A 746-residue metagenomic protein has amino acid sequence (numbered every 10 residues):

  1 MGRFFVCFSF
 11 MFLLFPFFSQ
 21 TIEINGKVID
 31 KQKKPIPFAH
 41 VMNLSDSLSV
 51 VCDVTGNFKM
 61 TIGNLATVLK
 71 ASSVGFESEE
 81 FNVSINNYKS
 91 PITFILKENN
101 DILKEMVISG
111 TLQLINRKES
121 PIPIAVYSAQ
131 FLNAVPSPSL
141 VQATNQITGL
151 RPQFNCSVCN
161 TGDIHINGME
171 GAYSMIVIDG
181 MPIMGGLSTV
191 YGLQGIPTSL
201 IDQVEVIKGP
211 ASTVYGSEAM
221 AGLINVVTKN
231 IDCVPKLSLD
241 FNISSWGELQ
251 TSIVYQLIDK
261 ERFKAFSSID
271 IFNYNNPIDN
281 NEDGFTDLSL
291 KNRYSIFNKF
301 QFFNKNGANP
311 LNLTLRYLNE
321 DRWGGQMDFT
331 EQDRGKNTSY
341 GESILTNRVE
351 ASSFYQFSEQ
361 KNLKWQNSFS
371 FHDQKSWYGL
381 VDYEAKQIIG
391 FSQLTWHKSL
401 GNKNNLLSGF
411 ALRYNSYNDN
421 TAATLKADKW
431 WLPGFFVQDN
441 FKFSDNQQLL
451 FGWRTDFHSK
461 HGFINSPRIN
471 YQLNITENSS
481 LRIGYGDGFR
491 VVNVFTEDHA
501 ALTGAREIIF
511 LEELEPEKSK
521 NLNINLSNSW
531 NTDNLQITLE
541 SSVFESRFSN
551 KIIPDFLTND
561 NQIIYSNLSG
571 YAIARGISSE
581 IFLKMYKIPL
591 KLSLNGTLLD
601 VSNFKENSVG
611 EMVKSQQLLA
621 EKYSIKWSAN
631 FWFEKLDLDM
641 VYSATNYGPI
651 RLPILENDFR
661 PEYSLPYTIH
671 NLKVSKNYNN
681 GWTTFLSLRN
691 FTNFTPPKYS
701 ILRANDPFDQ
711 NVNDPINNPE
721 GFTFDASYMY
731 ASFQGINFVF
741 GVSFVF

Functional and structural regions predicted by a protein language model:
I29-K31, H40-L44, S72-F76, Y88-N133 (+1 more regions): Short, acidic, small-residue-rich periplasmic hinge/interaction motif at the N-terminus of Gram-negative outer-membrane
F58-T61, H165, M181-K208, I296 (+1 more regions): Short acidic/polar hinge/loop motifs at secondary-structure boundaries that mediate gating or recognition
S90-I95, L140-A143, G162-H165, G192-P197 (+4 more regions): N-terminal periplasmic accessory domains that precede and gate Gram-negative outer-membrane beta-barrel machines
I124, V141-G185, D202: Extracytoplasmic beta-strand/coil segments of soluble accessory domains associated with Gram-negative outer-membrane
Y274-S295, F303-L363, F369-I389, N713-D714: Flexible loop and strand-edge segments within Gram-negative outer membrane beta-barrel domains
N362-S376, N474, R482, E515-S569 (+2 more regions): Membrane-embedded beta-barrel scaffold of Gram-negative outer-membrane proteins
K442-N446, L539-R547, N567-P653: Gram-negative outer-membrane beta-barrel transporters
N646-P653, K676-F746: C-terminal beta-signal and adjacent terminal beta-strands/loops of Gram-negative outer-membrane beta-barrel proteins
